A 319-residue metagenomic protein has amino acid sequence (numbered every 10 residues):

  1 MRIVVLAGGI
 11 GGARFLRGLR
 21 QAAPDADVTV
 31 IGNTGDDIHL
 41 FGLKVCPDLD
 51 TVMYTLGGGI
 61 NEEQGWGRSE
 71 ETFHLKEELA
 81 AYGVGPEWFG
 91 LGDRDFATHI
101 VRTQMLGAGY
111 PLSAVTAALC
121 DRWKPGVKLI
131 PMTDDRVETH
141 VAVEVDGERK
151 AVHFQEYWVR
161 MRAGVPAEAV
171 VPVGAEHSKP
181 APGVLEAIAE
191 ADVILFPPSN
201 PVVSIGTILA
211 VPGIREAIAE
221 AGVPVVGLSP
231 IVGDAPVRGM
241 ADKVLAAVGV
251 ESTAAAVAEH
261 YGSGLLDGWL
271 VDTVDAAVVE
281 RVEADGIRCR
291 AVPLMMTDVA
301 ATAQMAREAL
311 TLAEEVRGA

Functional and structural regions predicted by a protein language model:
M1-V4: Extreme N-terminal starter segment of soluble prokaryotic enzymes
L16-R20, S204-A217, V279, E283: Short Gly/Thr/Asp-enriched flexible loops that form oxyanion-binding sites at enzyme active sites
P24-A26, A221-V225, L266, I287: A short helix->loop->beta-strand "cap" motif at the edges of active sites that frequently abuts
T29-N33, P224-I231, D267-T273: Short internal beta-strands
N33-P172: Electropositive, gly/pro-rich neighborhoods at or near active sites that engage anionic ligands
E168-I188: Active-site glycine-rich loop that binds ribose-phosphate moieties when present
L209-V248: Redox- and metal-dependent alpha/beta enzyme cores, enriched for Fe-S-associated oxidoreductases and cofactor-handling
R238-A319: C-terminal functional extensions of proteins
